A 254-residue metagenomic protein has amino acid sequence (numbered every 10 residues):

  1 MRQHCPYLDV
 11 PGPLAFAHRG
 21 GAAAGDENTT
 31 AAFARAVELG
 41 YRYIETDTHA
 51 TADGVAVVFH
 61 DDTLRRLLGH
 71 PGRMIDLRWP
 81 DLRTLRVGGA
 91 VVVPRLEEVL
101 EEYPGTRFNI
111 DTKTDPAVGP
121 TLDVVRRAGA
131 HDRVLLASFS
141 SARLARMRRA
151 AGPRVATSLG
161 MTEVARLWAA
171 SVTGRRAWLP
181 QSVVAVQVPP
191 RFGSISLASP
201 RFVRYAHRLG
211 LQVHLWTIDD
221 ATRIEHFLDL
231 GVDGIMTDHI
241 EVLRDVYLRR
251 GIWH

Functional and structural regions predicted by a protein language model:
M1-H254: Phosphate-group recognition and catalysis centered on beta-loop-alpha active-site segments
